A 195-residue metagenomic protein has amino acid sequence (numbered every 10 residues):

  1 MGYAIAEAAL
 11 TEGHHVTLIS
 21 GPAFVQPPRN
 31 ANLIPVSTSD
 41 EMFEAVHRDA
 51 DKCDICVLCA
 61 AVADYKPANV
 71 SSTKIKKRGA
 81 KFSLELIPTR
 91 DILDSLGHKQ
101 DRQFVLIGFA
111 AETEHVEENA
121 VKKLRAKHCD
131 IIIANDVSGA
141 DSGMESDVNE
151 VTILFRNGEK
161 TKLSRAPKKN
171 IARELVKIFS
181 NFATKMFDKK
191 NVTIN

Functional and structural regions predicted by a protein language model:
M1-G2, P88, I92, I171: Catalytic-loop motifs flanking and including active-site residues across diverse enzymes
M1-T38: Glycine-rich phosphate/diphosphate-binding loop of Rossmann-like nucleotide-binding domains
E7, T11, H98, K177 (+1 more regions): Short, well-ordered alpha-helices that flank and scaffold nucleotide-derived cofactor binding pockets
H15-T17, N32-L33, D54-C56, F104-G108 (+3 more regions): Structural motif
G21, A60-A61, L154-R156: Generic beta-structure capping elements
A23, T113, G158: Short, glycine/serine-rich, charged loops/turns that create anion-binding and catalytic segments at active sites
T38-A110, E114-D141: Glycine-rich phosphate-binding loop
D101, V116-N195: Glycine-rich phosphate/adenylate-binding loop
